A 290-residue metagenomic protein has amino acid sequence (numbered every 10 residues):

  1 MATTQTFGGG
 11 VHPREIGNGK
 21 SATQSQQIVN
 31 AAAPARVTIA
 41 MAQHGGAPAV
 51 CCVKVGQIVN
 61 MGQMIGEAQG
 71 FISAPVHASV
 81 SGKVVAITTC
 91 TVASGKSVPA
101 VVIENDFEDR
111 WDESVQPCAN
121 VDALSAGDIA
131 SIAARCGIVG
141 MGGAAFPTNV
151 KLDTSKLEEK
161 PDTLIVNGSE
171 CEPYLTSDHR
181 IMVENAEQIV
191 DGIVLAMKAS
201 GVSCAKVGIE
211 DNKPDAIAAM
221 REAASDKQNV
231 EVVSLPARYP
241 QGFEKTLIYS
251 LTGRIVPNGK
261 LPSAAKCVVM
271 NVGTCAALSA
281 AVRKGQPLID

Functional and structural regions predicted by a protein language model:
M1-C52: N-terminal, Lys/Arg-enriched amphipathic/low-complexity engagement segments that precede the first folded domain
K54-E67, A86: Short, well-structured beta-strand-loop connectors
E67-S79, S94-S97, W111-E113: Short, Lys/Arg- and Gly-enriched loop/turn segments at beta-strand edges
G82-V84: Conserved hydrophobic positions within beta-strands
T89-F146, E158, P214, E231: Acidic low-complexity segments
R110-D112, G140, L164-D178, G259: Gly-rich Lys/Arg/Thr-decorated short loops/hinges at beta-loop-alpha junctions or inter-strand turns that position
V183-A199: Histidine-anchored nucleotide/phosphate-binding helix
S203-D290: Hydrophobic alpha-helical positions that pack around
